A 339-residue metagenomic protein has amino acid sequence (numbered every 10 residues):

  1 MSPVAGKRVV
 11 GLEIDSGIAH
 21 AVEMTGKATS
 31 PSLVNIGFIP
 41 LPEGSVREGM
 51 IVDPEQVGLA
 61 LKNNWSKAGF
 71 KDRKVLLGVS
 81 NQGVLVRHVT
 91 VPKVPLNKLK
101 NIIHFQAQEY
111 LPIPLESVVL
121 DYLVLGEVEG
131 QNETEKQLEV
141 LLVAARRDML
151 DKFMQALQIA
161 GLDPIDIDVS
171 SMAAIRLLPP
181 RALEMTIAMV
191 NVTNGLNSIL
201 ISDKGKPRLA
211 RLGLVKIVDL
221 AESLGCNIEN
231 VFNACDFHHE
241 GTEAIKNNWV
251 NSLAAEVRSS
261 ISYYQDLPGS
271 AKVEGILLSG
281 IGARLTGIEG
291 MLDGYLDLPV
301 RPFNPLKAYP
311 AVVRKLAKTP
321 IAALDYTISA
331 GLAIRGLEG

Functional and structural regions predicted by a protein language model:
M1-G339: Hydrophobic/aromatic-enriched cytosolic interaction surfaces used to assemble or bind macromolecules
